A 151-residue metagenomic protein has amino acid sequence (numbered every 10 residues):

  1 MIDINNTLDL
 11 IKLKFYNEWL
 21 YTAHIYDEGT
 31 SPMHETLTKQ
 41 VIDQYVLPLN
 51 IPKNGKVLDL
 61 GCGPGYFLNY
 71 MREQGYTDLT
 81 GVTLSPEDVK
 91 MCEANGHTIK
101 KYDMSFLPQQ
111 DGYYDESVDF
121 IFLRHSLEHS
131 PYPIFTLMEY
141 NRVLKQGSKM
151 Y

Functional and structural regions predicted by a protein language model:
M1-E116, F120, R124, L137: Conserved N-terminal segment of class I S-adenosyl-L-methionine
P52, P131, K145: Short conserved AdoMet
H125-H129: A short His-aromatic
I134-K149: A short glycine-rich, Lys/Arg-flanked "PGG" loop and its adjoining helix->strand segment in the class I
